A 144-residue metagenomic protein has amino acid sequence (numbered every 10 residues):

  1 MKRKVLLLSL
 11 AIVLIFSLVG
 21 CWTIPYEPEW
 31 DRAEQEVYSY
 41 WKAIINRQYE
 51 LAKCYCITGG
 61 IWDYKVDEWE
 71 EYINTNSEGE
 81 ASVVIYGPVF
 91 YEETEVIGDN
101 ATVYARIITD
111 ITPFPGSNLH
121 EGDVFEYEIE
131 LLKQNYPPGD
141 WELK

Functional and structural regions predicted by a protein language model:
M1-V5, L18: Positively charged n-region of N-terminal signal peptides that target proteins for export
S9-S17: Bacterial N-terminal signal peptides
A11-I12, E29-D31, S39, A52 (+2 more regions): Alpha-helical interaction segments
V19-N46, C54: Short, low-complexity N-terminal intrinsically disordered segments enriched in polar/charged residues
R47-Y49, G139-D140: Loop/turn elements at helix/coil->beta-strand transitions in domains of secreted/extracellular proteins
Y49-F114: Short solvent-exposed beta->alpha transition segments
F90-K144: Exposed beta-sheet edge and beta->alpha loop/turn motif
